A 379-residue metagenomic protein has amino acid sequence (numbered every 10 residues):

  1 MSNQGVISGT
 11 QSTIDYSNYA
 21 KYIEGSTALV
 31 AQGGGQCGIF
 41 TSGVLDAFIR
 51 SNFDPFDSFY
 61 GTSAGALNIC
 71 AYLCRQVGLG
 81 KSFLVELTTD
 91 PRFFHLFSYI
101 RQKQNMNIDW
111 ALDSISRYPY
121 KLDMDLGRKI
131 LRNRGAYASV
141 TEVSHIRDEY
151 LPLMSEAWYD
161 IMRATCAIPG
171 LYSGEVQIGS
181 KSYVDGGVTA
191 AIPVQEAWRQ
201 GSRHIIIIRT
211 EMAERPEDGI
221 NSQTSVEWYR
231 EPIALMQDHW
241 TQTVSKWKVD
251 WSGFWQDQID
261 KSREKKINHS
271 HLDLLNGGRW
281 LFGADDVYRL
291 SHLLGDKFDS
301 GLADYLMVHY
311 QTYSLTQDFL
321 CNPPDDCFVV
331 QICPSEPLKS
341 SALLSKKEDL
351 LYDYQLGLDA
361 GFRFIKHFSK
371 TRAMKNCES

Functional and structural regions predicted by a protein language model:
M1-F59, A71-S379: Patatin-like phospholipase
G61, G65: Gly/Ala-rich beta-loop-alpha elbow adjacent to hydrolase catalytic centers
